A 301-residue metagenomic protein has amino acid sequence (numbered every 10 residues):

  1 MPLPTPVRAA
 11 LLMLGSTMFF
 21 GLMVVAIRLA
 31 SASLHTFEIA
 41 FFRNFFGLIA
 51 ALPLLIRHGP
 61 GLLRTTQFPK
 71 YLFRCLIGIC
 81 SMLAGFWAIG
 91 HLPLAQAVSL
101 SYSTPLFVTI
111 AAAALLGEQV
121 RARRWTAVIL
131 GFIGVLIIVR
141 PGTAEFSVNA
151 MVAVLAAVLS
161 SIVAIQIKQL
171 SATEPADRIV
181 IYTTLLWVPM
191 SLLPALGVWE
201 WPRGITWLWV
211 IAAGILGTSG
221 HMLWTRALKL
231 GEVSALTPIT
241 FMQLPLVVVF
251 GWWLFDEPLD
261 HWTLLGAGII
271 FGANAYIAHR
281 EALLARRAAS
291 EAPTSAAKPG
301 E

Functional and structural regions predicted by a protein language model:
P2, F241, P245-E301: C-terminal-most transmembrane helix of multi-pass membrane proteins
R8, S33-C80, L159-I162, Y182-G197: Transmembrane alpha-helices of multi-pass small-molecule transport proteins
R8-S16, L55, P60-F86, V148-V158 (+1 more regions): Loop-to-transmembrane-helix transition segments
T17-G21, V25, L52, C75 (+10 more regions): Hydrophobic/small/kink-forming positions within alpha-helical transmembrane segments of polytopic membrane proteins
V25-R28, T36, A51, T143-P202 (+3 more regions): Transmembrane alpha-helical segments that form core, pore/gating elements of small-molecule transporters/exporters
E38-F41, F45, W87-G117, V233-F250: Specific alpha-helical transmembrane segments that line the substrate/conduction pathway and gating interfaces
V98-S101, G117-I137, T143, S147-A150 (+2 more regions): Loop-to-transmembrane alpha-helix entry segments
V98-S103, L170-L185, H221-W252: Helix-helix packing/entry segments at the starts of transmembrane helices
